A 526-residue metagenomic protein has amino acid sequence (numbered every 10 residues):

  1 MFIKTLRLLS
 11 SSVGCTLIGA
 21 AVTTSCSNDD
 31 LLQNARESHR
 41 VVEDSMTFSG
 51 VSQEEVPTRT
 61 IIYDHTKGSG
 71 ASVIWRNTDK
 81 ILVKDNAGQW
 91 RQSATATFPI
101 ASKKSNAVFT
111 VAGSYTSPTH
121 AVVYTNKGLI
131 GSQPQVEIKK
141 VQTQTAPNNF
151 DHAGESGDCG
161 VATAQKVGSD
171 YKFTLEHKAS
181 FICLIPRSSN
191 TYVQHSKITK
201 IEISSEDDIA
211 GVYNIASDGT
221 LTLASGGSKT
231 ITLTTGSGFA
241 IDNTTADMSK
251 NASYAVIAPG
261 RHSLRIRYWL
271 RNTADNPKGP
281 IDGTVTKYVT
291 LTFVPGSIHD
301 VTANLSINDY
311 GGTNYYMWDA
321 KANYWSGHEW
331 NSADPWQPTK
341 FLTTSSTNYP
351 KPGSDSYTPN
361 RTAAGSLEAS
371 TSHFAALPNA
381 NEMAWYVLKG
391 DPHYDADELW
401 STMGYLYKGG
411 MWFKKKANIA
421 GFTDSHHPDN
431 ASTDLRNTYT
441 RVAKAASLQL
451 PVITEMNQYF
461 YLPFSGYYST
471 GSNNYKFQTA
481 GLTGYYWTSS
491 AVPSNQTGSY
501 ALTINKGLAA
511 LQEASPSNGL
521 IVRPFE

Functional and structural regions predicted by a protein language model:
F2-L388, Y394-A396, W400: Sec-type signal peptide cleavage vicinity
W400-E526: C-terminal, surface-exposed recognition/capping segments
